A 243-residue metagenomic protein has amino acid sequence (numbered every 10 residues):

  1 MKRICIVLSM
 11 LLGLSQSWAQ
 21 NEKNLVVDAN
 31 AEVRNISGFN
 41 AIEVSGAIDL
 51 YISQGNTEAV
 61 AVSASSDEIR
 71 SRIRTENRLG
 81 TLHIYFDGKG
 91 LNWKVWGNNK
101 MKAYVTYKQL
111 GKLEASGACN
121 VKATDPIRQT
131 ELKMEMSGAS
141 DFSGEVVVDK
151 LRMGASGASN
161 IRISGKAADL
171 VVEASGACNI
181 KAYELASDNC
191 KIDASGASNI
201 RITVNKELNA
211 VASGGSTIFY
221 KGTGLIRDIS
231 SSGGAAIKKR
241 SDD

Functional and structural regions predicted by a protein language model:
M1-D243: Intrinsically disordered, low-complexity terminal regions
